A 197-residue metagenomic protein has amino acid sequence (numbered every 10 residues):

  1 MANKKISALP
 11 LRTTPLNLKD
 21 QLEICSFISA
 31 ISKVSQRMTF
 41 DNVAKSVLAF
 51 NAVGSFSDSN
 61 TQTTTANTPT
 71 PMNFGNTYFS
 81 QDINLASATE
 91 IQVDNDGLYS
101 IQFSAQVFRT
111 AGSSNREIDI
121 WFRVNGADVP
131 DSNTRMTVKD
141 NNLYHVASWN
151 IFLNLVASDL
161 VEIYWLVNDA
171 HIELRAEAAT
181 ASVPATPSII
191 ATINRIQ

Functional and structural regions predicted by a protein language model:
M1-K19, I196-Q197: Short, intrinsically disordered N-terminal pre-domain segments
N3-K5, T39, G97: Short, structural beta-strand-to-alpha-helix junction motif
L11, F27-S29, Q106-T110: Short beta-turn/strand-loop junction motif enriched in small, turn-promoting residues
N17, I31-K33, S113-N115: A cross-taxa feature marking solvent-exposed loop/turn segments within ectodomains of secreted and single-pass membrane
N17-F27: Extracellular disulfide-bonded cysteine-rich modules/repeats
Q21-E23, V34, D119-W121: Conserved beta-strand and immediately adjacent loop positions that scaffold enzyme active sites
C25-L48: Short, surface-exposed terminal/edge motifs of secreted or surface/virion proteins that either
L48-Q197: Extracellular jelly-roll beta-sandwich "head" domains, especially the C-terminal globular C1q domain
